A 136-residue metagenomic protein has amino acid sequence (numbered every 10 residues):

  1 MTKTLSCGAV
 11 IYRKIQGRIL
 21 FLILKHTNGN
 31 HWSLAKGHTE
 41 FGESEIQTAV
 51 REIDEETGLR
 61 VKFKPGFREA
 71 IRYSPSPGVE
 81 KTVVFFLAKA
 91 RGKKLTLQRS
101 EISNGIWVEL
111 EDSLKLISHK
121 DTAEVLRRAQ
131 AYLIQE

Functional and structural regions predicted by a protein language model:
M1-L20: Conserved N-terminal beta-strand and adjoining loop/helix that marks the start of the Nudix/MutT-like hydrolase domain
L5-C7, K81-V84, S103: Change "...and in nucleic-acid phosphodiester-cleaving endonucleases..." to "...and in nucleic-acid processing enzymes
I11, I23, L87-K89: Short, well-ordered beta-strand micro-motif
K14-Q16, H26, S76: Short polar/acidic secondary-structure junctions
G17-R18, K93-T96: Short helix-loop capping/hinge motifs at secondary-structure junctions, enriched in acidic/polar residues
R18-R60: Conserved Nudix-box catalytic region and its N-terminal flanking loop in Nudix hydrolases and closely related
G58-K94: Active-site segment of metal-dependent pyrophosphate-handling enzymes, primarily the Nudix hydrolase catalytic core
T96-A129: NUDIX/MutT-family hydrolases
